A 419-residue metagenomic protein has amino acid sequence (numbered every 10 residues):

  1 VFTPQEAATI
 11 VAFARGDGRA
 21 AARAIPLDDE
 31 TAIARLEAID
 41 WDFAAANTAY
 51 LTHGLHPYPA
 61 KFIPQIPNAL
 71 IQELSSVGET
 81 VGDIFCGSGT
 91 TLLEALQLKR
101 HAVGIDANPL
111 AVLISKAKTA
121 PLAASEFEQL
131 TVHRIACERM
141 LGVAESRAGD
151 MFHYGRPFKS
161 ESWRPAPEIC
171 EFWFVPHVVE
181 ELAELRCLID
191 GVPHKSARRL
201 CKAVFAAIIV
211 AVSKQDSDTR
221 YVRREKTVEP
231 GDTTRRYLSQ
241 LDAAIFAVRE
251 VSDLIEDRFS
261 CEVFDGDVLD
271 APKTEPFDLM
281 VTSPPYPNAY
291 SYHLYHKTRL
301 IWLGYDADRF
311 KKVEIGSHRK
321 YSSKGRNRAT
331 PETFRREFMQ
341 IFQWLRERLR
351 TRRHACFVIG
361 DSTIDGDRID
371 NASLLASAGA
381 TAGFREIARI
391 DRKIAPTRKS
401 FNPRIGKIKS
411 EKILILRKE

Functional and structural regions predicted by a protein language model:
V1-V77: S-adenosyl-L-methionine
I66-P67, E79-L98, A102-P109, S115 (+6 more regions): Conserved proline-anchored active-site loop of SAM-dependent methyltransferases that bridges a beta-strand
L110-V192, Y305-S322: Conserved phosphoryl-transfer catalytic core
V175-T282, P287-H293: SAM-dependent nucleic-acid methyltransferase catalytic core
Y286-R350: SAM-dependent methyltransferase catalytic-core segment centered on the flexible catalytic loop and adjoining short
E337-V358, S362-S373: Conserved, well-ordered alpha-helix/loop/beta-strand core segments that scaffold catalytic motifs
R350-R353, N402-E419: Core SAM-dependent methyltransferase catalytic element
R385-A395: Conserved S-adenosyl-L-methionine
